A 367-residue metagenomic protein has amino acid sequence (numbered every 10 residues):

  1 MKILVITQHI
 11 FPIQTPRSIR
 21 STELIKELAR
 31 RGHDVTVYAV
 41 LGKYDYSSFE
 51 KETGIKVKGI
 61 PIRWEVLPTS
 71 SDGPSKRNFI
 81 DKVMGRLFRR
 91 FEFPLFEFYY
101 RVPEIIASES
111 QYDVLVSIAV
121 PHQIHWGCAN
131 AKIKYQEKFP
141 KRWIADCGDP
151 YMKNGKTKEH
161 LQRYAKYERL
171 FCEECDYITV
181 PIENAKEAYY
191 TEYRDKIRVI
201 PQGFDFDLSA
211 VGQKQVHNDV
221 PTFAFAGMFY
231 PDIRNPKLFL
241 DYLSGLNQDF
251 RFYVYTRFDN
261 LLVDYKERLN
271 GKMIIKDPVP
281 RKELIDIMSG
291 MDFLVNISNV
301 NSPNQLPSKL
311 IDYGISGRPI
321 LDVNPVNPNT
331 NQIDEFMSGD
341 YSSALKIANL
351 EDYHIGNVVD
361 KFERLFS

Functional and structural regions predicted by a protein language model:
M1-I62, Y177, L243-L246: N-terminal subdomain of nucleotide-sugar transferases
E23-L24, Y99, E104, Q123-W126 (+3 more regions): Membrane-proximal helix-turn-helix segments that form the acceptor-binding/catalytic region of lipid-linked
F171-I197: A short, active-site helix/loop in glycosyltransferases that binds the activated sugar's phosphate group
N184, Q202-G203: Carbohydrate-associated surface elements
Q215-I233, L240: Conserved donor-binding/catalytic core segment of Leloir-type glycosyltransferases
V220, L261-I285: Nucleotide-activated donor-binding/catalytic signature segment of Leloir-type glycosyltransferases, i.e., the conserved
Y230-R234, P280-D286, L294-G314, L321-N331: Nucleotide-sugar-dependent
N331, S338-S367: A charged, aromatic-enriched C-terminal amphipathic alpha-helix characteristic of glycosyltransferases across folds
